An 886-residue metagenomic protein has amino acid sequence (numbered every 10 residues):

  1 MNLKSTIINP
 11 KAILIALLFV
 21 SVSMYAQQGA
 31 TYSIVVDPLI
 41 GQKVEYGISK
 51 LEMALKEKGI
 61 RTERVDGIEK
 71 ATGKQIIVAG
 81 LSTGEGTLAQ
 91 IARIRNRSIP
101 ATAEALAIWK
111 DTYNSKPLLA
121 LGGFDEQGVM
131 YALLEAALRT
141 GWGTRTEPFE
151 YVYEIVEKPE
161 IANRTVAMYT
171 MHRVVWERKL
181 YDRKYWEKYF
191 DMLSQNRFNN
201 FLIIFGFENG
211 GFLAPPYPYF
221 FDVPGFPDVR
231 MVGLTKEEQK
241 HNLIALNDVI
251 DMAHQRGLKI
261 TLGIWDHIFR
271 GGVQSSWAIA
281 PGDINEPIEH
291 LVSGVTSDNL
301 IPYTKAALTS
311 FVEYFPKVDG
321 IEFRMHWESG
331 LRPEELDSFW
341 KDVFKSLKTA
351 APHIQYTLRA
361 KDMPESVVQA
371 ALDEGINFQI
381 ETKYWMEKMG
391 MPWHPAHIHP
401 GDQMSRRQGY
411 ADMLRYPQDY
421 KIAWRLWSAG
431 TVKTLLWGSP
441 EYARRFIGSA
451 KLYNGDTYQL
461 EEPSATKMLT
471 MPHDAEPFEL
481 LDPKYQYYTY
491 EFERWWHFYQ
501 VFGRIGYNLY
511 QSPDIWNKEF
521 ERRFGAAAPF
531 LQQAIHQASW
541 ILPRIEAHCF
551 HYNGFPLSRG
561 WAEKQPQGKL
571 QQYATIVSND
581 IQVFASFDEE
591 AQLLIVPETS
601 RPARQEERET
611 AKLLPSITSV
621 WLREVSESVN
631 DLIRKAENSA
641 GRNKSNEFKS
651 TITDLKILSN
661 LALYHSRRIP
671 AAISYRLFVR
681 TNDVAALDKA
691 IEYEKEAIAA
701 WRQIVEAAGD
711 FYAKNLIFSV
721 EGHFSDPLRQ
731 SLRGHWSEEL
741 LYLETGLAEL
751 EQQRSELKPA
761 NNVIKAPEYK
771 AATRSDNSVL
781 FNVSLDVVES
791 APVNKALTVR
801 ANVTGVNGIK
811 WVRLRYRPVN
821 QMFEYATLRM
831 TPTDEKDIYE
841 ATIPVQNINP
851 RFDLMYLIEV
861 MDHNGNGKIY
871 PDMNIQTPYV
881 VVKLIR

Functional and structural regions predicted by a protein language model:
M1-N9: N-terminal secretory signal peptides that target proteins for export/translocation
L3, L14-L17, M24-D111, T146-Y151: Acidic, contiguous N-terminal accessory segments
G47-K50, A54, I99-N299, E313-K317 (+4 more regions): Feature activates predominantly on carbohydrate-active enzymes
L55, D125, L193, F311 (+3 more regions): Conserved, mostly hydrophobic/aromatic
T62, G143-T144, N199, G211-D222 (+8 more regions): Catalytic-core regions of glycoside hydrolase
E462, M468, H473-L728, L732-R733: C-terminal non-catalytic alpha-helical accessory regions
A671, F718-N761: Alpha-helical linker/edge segments of TPR/alpha-solenoid repeat scaffolds and analogous pre-/post-domain helices
L743, L747-R886: Glycan-association/targeting regions that enable binding to alpha-glucans and other polysaccharides
